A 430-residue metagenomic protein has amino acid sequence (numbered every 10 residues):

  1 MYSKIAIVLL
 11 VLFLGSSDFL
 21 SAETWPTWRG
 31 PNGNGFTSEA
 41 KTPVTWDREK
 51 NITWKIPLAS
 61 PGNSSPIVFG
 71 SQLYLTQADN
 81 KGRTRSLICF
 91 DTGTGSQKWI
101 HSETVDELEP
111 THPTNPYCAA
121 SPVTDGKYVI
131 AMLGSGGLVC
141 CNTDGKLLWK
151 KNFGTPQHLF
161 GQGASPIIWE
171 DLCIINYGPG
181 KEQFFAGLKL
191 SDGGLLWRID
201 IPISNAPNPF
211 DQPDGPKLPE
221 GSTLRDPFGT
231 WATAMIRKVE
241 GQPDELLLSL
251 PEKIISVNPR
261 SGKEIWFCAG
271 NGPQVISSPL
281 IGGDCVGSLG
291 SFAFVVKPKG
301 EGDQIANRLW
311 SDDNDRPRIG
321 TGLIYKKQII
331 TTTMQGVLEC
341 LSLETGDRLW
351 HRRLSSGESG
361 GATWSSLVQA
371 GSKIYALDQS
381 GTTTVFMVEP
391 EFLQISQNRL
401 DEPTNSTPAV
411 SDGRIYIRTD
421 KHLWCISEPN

Functional and structural regions predicted by a protein language model:
M1-I5: Positively charged n-region of N-terminal signal peptides that target proteins for export
A6-D18: Bacterial N-terminal signal peptides
L20-N430: Noncatalytic, solvent-exposed loop/strand surfaces of beta-propeller-type extracellular/periplasmic domains
